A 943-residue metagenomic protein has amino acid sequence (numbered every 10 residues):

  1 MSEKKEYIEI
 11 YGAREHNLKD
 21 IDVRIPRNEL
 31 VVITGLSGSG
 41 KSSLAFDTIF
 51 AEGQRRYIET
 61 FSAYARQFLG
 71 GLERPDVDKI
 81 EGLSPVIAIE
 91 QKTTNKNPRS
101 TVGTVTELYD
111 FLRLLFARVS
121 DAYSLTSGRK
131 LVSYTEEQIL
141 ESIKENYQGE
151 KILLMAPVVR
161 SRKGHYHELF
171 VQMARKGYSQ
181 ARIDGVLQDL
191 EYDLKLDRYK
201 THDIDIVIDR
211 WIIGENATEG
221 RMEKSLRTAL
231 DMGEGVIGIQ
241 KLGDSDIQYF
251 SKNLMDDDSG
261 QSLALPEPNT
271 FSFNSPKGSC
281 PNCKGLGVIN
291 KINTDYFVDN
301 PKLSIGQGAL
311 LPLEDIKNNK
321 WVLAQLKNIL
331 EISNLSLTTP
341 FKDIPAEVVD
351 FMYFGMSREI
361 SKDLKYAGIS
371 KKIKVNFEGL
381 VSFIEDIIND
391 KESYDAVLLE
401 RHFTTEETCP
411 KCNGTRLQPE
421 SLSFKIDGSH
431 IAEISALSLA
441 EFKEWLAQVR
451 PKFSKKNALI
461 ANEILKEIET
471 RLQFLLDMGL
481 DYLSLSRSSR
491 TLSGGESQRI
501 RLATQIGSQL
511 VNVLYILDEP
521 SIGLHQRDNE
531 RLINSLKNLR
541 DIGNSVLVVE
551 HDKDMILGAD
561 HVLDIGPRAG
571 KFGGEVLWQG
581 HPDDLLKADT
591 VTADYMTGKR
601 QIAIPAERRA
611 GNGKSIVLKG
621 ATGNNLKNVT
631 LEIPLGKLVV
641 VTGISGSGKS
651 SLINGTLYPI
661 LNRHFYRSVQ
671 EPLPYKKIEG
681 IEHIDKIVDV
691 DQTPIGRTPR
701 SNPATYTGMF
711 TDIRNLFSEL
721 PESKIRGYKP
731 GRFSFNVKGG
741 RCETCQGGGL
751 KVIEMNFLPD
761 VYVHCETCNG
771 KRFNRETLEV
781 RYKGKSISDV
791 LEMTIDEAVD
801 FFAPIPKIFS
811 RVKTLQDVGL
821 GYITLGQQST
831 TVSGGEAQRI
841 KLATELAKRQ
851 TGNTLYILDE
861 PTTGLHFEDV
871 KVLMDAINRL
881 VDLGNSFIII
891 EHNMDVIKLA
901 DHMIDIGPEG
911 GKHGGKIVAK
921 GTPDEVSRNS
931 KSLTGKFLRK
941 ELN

Functional and structural regions predicted by a protein language model:
M1-N943: Conserved phosphate-binding elements of NTP-dependent enzyme cores
